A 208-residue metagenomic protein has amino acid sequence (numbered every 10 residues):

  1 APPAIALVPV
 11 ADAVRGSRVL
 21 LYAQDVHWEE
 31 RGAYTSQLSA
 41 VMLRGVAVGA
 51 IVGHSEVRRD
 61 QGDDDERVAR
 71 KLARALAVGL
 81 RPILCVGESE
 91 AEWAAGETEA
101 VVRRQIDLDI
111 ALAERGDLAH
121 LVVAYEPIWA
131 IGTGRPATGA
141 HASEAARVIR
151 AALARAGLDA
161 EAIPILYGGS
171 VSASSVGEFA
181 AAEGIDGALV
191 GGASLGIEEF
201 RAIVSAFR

Functional and structural regions predicted by a protein language model:
A1-R208: Active-site loop-to-helix "anion-binding N-cap" substructures in soluble metabolic enzymes
